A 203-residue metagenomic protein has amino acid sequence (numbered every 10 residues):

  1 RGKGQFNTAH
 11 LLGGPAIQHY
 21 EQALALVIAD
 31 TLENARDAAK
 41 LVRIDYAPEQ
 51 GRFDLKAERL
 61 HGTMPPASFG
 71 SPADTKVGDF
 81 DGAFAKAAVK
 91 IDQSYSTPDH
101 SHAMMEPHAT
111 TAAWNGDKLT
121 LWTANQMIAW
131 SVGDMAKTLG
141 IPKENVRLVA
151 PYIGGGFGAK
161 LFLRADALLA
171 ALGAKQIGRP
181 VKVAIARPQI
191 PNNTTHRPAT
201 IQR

Functional and structural regions predicted by a protein language model:
R1, L24-D45, T110-R179: Alpha-helical support elements that line or immediately flank enzyme active sites and cofactor-binding pockets
R1-P72, K90-Q93, D166, Q176: Flexible, low-hydrophobicity surface segments
R1-Q22, A57, M64, W130 (+2 more regions): Short, surface-exposed loop/turn segments at secondary-structure boundaries that line and modulate
A16-Q18, V27, S101-M104, T111 (+1 more regions): Replace "in large, NTP-powered and nucleic-acid-processing enzymes" with "in large, NTP-powered factors and other
G70-G78, G82: Conserved NAD+-utilizing ADP-ribose enzyme module
F80-L139, A199: Conserved beta-alpha junction segments in alpha/beta enzyme cores
R179-P180, I185-A186: Short, Gly/Pro- and small/polar-rich lid/capping loops
